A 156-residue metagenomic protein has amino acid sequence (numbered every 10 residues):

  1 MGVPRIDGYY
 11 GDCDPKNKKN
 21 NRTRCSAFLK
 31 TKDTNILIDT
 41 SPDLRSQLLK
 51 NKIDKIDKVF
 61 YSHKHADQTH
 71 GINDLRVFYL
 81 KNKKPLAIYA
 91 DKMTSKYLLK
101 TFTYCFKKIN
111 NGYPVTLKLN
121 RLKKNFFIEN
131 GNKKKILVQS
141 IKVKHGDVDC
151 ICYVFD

Functional and structural regions predicted by a protein language model:
M1-D156: Binuclear metal-dependent hydrolase catalytic cores
